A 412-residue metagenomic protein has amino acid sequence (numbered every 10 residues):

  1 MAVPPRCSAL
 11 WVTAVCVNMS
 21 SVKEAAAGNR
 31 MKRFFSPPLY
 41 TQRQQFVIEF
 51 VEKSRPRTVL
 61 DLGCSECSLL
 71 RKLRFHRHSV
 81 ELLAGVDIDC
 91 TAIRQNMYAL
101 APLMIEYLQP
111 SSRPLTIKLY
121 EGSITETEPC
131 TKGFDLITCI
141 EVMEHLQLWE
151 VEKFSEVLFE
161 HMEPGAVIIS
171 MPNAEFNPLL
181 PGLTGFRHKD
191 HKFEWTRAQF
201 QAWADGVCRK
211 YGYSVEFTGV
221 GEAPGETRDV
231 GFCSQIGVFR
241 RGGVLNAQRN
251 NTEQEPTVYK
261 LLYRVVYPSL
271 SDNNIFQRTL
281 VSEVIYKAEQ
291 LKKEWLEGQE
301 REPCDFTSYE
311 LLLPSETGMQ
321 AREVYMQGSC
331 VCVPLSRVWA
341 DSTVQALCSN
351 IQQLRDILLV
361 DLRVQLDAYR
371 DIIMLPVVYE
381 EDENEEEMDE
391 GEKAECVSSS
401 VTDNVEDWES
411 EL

Functional and structural regions predicted by a protein language model:
M1-N29, E411: N-terminal, positively charged/glycine-rich alpha-helical extensions of SAM-dependent methyltransferases
N18, K23, A92-F134, T138 (+1 more regions): S-adenosyl-L-methionine-dependent methyltransferase catalytic module, highlighting the catalytic core
R30-F35, I140-M143: Surface-exposed cleft-lining segments at the edges of enzyme active sites
P38-R57, K72: Conserved alpha-helix/loop element of class I SAM-dependent methyltransferases that forms part of the SAM/SAH-binding
I48, R74, S155-F159: A structural alpha-helix within SAM-dependent methyltransferase catalytic domains
P56-S65: Conserved class I S-adenosyl-L-methionine
E66-S79: Conserved SAM-binding loop of SAM-dependent methyltransferases across substrates and taxa, primarily the Class I
L82-D87: Conserved SAM-binding motif I beta-strand of class I
